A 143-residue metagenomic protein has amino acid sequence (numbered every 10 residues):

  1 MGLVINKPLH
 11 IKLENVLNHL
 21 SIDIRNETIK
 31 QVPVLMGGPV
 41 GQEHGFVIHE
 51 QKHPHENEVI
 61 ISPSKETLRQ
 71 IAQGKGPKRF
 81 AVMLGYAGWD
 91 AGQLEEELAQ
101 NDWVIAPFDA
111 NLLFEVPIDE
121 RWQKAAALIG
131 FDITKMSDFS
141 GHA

Functional and structural regions predicted by a protein language model:
M1-M83, A87-A143: A short aromatic-anchored loop/beta-hairpin motif
